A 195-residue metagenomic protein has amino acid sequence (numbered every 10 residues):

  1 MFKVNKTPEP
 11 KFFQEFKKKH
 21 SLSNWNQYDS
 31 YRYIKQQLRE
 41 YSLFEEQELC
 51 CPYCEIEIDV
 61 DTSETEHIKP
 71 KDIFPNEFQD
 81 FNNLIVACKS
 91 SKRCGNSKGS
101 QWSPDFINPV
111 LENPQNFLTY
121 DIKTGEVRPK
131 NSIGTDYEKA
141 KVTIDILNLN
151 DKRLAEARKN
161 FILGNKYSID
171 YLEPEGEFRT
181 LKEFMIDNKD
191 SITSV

Functional and structural regions predicted by a protein language model:
F2-C50, F74-Q79: Short, charged surface segments at domain edges that flank catalytic/cofactor-binding sites
E15-K19, Q37, Y41, A87 (+4 more regions): Residues that form generic nucleotide/phosphate-binding pockets
Y53-V86, S90-K92, N96, Q101: Histidine-centered nuclease catalytic patch
F74-N82, R93-R128: Polybasic, low-complexity binding patches
C88, I122, N131: Pocket-edge structural micro-motifs
S132-V195: C-terminal, charged low-complexity interaction regions
